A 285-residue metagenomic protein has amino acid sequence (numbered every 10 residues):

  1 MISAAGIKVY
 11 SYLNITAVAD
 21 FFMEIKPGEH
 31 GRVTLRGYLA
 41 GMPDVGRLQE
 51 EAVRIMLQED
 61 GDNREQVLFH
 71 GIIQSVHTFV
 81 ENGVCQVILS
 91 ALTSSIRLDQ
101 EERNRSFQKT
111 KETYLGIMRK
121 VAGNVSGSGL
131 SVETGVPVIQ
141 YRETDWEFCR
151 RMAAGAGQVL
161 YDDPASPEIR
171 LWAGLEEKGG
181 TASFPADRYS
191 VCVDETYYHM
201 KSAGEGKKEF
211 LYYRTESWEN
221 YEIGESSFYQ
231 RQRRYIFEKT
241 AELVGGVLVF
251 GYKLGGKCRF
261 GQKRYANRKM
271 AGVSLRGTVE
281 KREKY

Functional and structural regions predicted by a protein language model:
M1-Y285: Amphipathic alpha-helical and helix-coil boundary elements used as assembly and membrane-proximal scaffolds
